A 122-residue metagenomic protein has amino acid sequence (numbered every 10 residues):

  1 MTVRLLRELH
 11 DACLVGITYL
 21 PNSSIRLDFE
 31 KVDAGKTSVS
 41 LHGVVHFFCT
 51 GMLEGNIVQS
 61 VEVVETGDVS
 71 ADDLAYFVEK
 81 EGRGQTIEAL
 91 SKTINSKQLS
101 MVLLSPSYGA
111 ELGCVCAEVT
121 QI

Functional and structural regions predicted by a protein language model:
M1-I122: Surface-exposed, interaction-prone regions used to assemble/regulate multi-protein complexes
